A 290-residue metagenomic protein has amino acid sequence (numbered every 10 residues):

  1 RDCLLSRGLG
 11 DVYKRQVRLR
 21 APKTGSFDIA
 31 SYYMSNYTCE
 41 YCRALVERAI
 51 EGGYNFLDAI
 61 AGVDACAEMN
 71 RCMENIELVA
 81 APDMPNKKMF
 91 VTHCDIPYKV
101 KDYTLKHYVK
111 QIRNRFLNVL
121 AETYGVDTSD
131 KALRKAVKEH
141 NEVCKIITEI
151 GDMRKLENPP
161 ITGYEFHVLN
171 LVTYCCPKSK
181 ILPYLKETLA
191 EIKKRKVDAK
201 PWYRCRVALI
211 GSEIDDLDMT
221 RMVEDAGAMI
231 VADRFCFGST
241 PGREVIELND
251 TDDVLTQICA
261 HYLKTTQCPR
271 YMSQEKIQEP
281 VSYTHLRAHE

Functional and structural regions predicted by a protein language model:
R1, R7, V63-N70, L209-D216: Gly/Ser/Thr-rich loops at beta-strand to alpha-helix junctions that form or flank small-molecule/cofactor-binding
D2-Y13, H285: Single conserved hydrophobic/aromatic residue that forms the stacking wall/gate of nucleotide- or nucleobase-binding
K14-S35: Anionic-ligand anchoring segments at beta-strand to alpha-helix junctions in alpha/beta enzyme folds, i.e., glycine
V17-R18, G211-S273, I277-P280: Redox- and metal-dependent alpha/beta enzyme cores, enriched for Fe-S-associated oxidoreductases and cofactor-handling
S35-I50, Y271-P280: Glycine-rich, highly charged phosphate/nucleotide-binding loops
R43-V119: Acidic/His-rich segments in extracytoplasmic proteins that coordinate ligands and/or metal ions
V109, F116-R243: A charged, amphipathic alpha-helical module
A288-E290: A short, hydrophobic C-terminal helix/tail in secreted or cell-surface proteins
